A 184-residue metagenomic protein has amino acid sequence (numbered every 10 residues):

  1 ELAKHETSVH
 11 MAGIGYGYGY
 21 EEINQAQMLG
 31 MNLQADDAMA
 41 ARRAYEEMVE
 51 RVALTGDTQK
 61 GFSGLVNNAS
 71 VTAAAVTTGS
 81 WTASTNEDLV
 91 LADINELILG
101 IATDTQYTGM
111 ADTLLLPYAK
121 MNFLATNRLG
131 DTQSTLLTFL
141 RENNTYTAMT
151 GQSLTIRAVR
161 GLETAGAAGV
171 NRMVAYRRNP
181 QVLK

Functional and structural regions predicted by a protein language model:
E1-I14: Assembly/oligomerization interface modules of large self-assembling protein complexes
E6-T7, D104-Q106, A165: A general structural signal for short secondary-structure junctions and capping/turn motifs
A12, G61, M110: Residues that flank catalytic or metal-binding motifs in active/ligand-binding sites
G17-D93: Alpha-helical scaffold segments that mediate packing/assembly in large oligomeric complexes
G17-G19, L115, R157, Y176: Residues in well-ordered beta-strands of folded domains
Y45, V49-V52, I94-T105, L140-N144: Hydrophobic, Leu/Ile/Phe/Ala-enriched alpha-helical segments that form helix-helix packing faces
V66-L136: Extended, solvent-exposed, turn-rich assembly/linker loops in the middle of proteins
A125-K184: Sequence/fold signature of self-assembling virion shell proteins
